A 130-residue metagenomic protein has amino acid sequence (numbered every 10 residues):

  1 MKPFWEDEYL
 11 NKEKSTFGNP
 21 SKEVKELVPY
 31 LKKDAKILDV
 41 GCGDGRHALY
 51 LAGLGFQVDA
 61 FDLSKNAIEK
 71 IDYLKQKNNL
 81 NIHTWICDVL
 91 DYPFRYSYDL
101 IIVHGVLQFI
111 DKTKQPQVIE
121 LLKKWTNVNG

Functional and structural regions predicted by a protein language model:
M1-K32: Conserved class I S-adenosyl-L-methionine
D34-G43: Conserved class I S-adenosyl-L-methionine
Q57-D62: Conserved SAM-binding motif I beta-strand of class I
S64-N66: Conserved SAM/SAH-binding beta-strand->alpha-helix loop
I71-D72: Conserved SAM-binding loop
N78-V89: Conserved SAM-binding strand-loop segment of SAM-dependent methyltransferases
I102: A conserved beta-strand element that flanks and buttresses the S-adenosyl-L-methionine
P116-V128: A short glycine-rich, Lys/Arg-flanked "PGG" loop and its adjoining helix->strand segment in the class I
